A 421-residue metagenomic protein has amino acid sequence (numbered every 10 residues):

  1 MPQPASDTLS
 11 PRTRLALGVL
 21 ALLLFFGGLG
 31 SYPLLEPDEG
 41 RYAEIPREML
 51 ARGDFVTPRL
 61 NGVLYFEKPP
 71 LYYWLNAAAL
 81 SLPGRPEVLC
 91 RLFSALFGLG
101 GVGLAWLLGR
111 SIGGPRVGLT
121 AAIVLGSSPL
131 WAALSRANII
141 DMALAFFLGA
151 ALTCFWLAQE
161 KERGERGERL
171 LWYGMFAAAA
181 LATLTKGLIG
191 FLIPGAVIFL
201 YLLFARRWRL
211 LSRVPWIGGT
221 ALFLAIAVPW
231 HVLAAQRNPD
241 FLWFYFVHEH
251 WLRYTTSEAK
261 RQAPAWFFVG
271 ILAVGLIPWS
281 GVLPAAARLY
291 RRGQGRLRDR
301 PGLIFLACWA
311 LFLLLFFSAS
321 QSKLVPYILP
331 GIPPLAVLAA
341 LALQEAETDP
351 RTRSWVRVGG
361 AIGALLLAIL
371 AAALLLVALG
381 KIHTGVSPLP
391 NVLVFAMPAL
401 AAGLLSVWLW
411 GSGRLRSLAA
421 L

Functional and structural regions predicted by a protein language model:
M1-L24, A221: Start-transfer (signal-anchor) and selected internal transmembrane alpha helices of multi-pass inner/ER membrane
P2-A5, R169, Y173, L289-L421: Membrane-embedded architecture of ER/inner-membrane glycosylation machinery
P4, C154-R166, L170, G190-L224 (+4 more regions): Perimembrane helix-loop-helix junctions
T13-V19, A105-S127: Transmembrane-helix signature of polytopic, membrane-embedded enzymes that assemble or transfer cell-envelope glycans
L23-G28, R41-E67, L71-W74, A78: Extracytosolic helix-loop segments that constitute the early lumenal/periplasmic catalytic or substrate-binding loops
P70, W74, L82-G100, N138: Loop-to-helix entry region of an early transmembrane alpha helix in multi-pass inner-membrane enzymes
L92-I112, A150: Transmembrane-helix motifs of polytopic, lipid-linked glycan transferases
R136-L144: Short acidic/glycine- and proline-prone juxtamembrane loop motifs at membrane-interface regions of multi-pass membrane
